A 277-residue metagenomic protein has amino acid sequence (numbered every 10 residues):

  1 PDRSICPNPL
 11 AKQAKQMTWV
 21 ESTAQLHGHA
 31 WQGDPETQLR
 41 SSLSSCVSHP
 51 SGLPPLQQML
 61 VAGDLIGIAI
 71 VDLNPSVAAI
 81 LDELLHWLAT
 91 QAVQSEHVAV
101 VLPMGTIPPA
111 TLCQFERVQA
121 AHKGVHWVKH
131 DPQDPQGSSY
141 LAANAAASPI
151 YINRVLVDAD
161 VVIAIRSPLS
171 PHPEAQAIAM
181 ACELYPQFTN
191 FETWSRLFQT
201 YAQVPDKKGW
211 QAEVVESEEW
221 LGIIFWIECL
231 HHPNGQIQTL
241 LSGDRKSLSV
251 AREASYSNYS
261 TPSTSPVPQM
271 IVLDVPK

Functional and structural regions predicted by a protein language model:
P1-S44: N-terminal amphipathic/basic leader segments beginning at the initiator methionine
H29-L60, L248-S260: Short N-terminal or domain-adjacent regulatory/targeting segments
V47-A69, T90-S95, S260-M270: Glycine-rich phosphate/diphosphate-binding loops that line cofactor/substrate pockets in enzymes
D64-P75, A99-G105, I271-P276: Short glycine-rich or small-residue beta-strand-to-loop segments that form or flank ligand, phosphate, metal/Fe-S
L65, Q94-A99, V161, I223-I224: Residues at the starts of beta-strands that form the adenosine-phosphate
N74-V93, V100: Histidine-anchored nucleotide/phosphate-binding helix
V98-A143: Long, charge-dense
G124-S265: Conserved, well-structured core segments that form the ligand-binding/active-site neighborhood of functional domains
